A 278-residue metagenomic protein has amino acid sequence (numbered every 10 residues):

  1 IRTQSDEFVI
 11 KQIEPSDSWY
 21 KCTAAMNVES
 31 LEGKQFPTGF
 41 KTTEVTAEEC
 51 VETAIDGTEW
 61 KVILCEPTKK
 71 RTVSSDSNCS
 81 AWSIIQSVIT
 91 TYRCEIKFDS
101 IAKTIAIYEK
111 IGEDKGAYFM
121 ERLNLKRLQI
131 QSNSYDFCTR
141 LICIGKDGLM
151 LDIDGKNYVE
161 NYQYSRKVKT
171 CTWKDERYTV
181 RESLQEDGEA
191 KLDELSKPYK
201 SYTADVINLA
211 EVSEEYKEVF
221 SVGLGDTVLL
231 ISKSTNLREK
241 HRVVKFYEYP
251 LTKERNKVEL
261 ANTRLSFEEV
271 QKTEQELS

Functional and structural regions predicted by a protein language model:
I1-T3, E32-T42, A117-L123, E218-D226 (+1 more regions): Extended Gly/Ser/Thr-rich low-complexity repeat segments, especially those forming or decorating extracellular
I1-V62: Surface-exposed cap/loop segments at beta↔alpha junctions
R2-Q4, K11, A25-N27, D56 (+11 more regions): A structural detector for beta-sheet-dominated domains
E14-L31, E66-D147, N236, K240: Short beta-strand-centered interaction patches in the first periplasmic/extracellular domains of large envelope
K34, E48-D76, K97-D99, A204: N-terminal export/assembly leaders
F40-E48, S74-W82, D136, R181 (+1 more regions): Solvent-exposed, acidic/flexible segments
E48-E52, W82-I85, R140-L141, Q185 (+1 more regions): Extracytoplasmic/secreted envelope proteins and their assembly/folding machinery, especially bacterial periplasmic
K126-E276: An acidic/polar, Gly/Ser/Thr-rich interaction patch typically located in mid-to-C-terminal regions of proteins
